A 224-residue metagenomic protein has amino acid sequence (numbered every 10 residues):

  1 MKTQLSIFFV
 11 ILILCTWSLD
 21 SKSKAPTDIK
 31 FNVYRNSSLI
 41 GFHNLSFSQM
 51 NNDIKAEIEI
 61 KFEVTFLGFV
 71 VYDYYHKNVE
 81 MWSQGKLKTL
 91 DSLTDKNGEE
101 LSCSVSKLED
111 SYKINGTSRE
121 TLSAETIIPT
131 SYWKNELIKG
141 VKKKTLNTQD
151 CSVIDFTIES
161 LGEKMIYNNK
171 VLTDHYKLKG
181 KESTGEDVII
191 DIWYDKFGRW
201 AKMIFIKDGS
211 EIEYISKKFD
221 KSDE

Functional and structural regions predicted by a protein language model:
M1-I7: Positively charged n-region of N-terminal signal peptides that target proteins for export
I7-T16: Bacterial N-terminal signal peptides
K22-L108, W133-E224: Acidic, serine/threonine-rich low-complexity disordered tracts
S111-I128: Acidic/charged, solvent-exposed loop-and-adjacent secondary-structure segments enriched in E/D, K/R, S/T, and G/P
